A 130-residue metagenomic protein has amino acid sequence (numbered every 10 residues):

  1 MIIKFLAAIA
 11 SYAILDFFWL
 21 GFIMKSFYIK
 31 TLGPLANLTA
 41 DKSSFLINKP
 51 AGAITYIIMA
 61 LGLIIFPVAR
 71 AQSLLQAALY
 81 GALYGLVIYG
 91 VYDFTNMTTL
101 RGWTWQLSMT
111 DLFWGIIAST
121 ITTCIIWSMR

Functional and structural regions predicted by a protein language model:
M1-R130: Juxtamembrane/disordered regions of integral membrane proteins
